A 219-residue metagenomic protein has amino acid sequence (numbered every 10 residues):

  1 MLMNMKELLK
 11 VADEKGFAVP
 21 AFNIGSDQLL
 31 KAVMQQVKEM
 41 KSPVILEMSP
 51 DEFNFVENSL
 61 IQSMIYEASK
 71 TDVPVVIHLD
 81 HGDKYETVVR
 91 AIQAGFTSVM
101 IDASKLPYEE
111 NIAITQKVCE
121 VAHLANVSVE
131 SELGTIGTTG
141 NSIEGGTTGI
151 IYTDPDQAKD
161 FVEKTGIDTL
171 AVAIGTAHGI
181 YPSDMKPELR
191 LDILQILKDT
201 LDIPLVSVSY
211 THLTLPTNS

Functional and structural regions predicted by a protein language model:
M1-V19: N-terminal amphipathic alpha-helix/helix-capping segment at the start of soluble metabolic enzymes
L2, N23-D27: N-terminal basic/disordered segments at the start of proteins
L8, D27-V44, I61-Q62, Y66 (+5 more regions): Alpha/beta enzyme core
D13-A18, S42-V44, T71-V73, K198-P204: Short, surface-exposed connector motifs at secondary-structure boundaries
V19-F22, V44-E47, V75-L79, V99-I101 (+3 more regions): Hydrophobic faces of well-ordered beta-strands that scaffold small-molecule active sites in alpha/beta enzyme cores
P50-E52, H81-Y85: Short glycine-enriched loops at secondary-structure junctions
G82, Y108-I114: Glycine-rich anion/phosphate-binding loops
T211-T217: Conserved small/polar residues in nucleotide/adenosyl-binding loops
